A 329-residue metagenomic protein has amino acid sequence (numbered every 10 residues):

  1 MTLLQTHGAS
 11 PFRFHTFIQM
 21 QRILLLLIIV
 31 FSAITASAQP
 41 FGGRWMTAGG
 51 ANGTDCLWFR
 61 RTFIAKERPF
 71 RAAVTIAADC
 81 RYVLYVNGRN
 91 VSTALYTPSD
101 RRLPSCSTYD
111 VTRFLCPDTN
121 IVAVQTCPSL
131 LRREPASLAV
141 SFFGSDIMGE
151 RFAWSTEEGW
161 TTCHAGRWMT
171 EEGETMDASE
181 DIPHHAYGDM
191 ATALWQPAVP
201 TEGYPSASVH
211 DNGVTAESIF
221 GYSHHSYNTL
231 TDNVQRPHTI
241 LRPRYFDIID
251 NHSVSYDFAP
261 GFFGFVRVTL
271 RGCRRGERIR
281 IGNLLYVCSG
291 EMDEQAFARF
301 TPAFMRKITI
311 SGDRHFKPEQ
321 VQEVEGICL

Functional and structural regions predicted by a protein language model:
M1-L3: Targeting/processing segments of secretory and organellar proteins
Q5-H7, H15, Q19-Q21: Low-complexity, intrinsically disordered or signal/transmembrane-proximal segments
F12-F17, F31: Aromatic (phenylalanine/tyrosine) cluster motif
M20-I23, I308: N-terminal start-of-domain structural block
I23-S32: Sec-dependent N-terminal signal peptides
S32-A33, P98: Single-residue recognition of alpha-helix boundary sites
I34-A38: Sec/Tat signal peptide C-region and signal peptidase I cleavage site
Q39-L329: Extracellular/oxidizing-compartment recognition motifs
